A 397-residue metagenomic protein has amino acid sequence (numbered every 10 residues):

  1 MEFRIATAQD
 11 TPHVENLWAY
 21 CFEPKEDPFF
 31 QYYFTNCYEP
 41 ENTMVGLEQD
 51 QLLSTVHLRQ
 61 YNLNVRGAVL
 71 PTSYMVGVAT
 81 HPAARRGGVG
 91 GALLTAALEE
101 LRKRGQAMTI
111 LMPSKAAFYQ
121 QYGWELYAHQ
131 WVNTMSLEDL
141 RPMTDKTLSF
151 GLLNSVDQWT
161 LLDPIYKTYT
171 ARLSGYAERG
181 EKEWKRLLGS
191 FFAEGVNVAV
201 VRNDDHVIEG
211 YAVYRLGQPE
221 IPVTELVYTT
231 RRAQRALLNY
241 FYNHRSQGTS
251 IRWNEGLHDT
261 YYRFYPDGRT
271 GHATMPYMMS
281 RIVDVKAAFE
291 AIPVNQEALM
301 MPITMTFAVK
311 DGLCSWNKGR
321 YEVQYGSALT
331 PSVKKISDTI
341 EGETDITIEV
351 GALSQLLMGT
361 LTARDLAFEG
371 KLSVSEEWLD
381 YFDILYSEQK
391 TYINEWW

Functional and structural regions predicted by a protein language model:
M1-Q60, G67-Y74, L140-E183, G217-I221: Short amphipathic alpha-helix that is part of the acyltransferase structural core
A6, V78-T80, L226: Hydrophobic adenine-recognition pocket in adenosine-nucleotide-binding enzymes
P12, T147-W397: Intrinsically disordered, low-complexity, positively biased terminal segments
E41-V45, T55, G77, G195-V200 (+1 more regions): Short hydrophobic/aromatic beta-strand element in the GNAT-like acyltransferase core that lines or flanks the acyl-donor
M75-T80, R86-E99, R231-Y242: Conserved acetyl-CoA-binding loop-helix of GNAT-fold acetyltransferases
L94, E99-P113, S246-G256: Conserved GNAT acetyl-CoA-binding A-motif
K103-A107, P113-W131, H258-T274: Conserved active-site alpha-helix within GNAT-family acetyltransferase domains
E125-M135, D139-M143: A short alpha->loop->secondary-structure connector
